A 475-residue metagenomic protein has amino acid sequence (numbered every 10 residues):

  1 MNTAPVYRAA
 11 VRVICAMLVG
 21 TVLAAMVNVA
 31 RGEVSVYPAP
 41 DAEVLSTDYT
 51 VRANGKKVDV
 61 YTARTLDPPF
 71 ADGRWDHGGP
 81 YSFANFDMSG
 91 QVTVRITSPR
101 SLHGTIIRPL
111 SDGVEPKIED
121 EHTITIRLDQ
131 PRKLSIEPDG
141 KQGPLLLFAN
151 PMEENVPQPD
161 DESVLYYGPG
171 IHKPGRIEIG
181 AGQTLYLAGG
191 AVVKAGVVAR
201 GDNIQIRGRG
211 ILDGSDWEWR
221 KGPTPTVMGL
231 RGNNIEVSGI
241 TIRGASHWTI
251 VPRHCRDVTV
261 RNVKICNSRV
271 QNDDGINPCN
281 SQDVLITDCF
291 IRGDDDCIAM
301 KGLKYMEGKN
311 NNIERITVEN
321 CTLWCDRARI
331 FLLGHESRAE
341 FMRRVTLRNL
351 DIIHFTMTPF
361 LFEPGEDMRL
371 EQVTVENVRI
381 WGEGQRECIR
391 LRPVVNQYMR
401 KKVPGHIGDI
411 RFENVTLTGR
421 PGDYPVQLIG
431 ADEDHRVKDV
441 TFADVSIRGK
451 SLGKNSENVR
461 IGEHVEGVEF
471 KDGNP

Functional and structural regions predicted by a protein language model:
M1-V11: N-terminal secretory signal peptides that target proteins for export/translocation
P5-V6, A24, V29: Intrinsically disordered, low-complexity repeat segments enriched in small/polar residues
R12-A25: Bacterial N-terminal signal peptides
N28-P475: Extracellular/periplasmic carbohydrate-active domains that bind, remodel, or depolymerize complex polysaccharides
